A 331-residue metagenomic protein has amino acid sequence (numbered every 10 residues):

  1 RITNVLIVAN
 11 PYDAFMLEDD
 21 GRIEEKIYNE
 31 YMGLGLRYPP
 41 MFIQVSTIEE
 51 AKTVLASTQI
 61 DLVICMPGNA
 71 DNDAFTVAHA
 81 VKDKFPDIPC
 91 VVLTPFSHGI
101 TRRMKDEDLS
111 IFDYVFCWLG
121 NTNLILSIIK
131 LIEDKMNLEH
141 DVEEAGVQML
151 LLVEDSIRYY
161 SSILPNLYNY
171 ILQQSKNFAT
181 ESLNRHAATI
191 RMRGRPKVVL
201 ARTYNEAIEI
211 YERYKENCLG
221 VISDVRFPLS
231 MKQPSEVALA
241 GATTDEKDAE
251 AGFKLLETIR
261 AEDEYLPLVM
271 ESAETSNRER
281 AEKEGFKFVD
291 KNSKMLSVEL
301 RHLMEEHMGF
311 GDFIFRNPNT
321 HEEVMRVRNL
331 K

Functional and structural regions predicted by a protein language model:
R1-I43, D108-Y114, W118-K197, T203-N205 (+3 more regions): Non-catalytic signal-transmission and effector/linker regions of two-component phosphorelay proteins
I7-A9, T94-F96, E154, M270-S272: Short beta-strand/turn micro-motifs composed of small residues that flank or help shape donor/cofactor-binding pockets
F15-I23, Y28, P39, Q44-C90 (+5 more regions): Conserved phosphotransfer microenvironments
T76-A80, K130, N166, R280: A short acidic, amphipathic alpha-helical/loop segment
M104-V115, A273, A281-N292: As written
V153, P267-L268, A281-E282: Non-catalytic interaction surface on structured domains
L239, T243-E246, E250, R278 (+3 more regions): Composition-driven recognition of long, C-terminal low-complexity regions enriched in serine/threonine
